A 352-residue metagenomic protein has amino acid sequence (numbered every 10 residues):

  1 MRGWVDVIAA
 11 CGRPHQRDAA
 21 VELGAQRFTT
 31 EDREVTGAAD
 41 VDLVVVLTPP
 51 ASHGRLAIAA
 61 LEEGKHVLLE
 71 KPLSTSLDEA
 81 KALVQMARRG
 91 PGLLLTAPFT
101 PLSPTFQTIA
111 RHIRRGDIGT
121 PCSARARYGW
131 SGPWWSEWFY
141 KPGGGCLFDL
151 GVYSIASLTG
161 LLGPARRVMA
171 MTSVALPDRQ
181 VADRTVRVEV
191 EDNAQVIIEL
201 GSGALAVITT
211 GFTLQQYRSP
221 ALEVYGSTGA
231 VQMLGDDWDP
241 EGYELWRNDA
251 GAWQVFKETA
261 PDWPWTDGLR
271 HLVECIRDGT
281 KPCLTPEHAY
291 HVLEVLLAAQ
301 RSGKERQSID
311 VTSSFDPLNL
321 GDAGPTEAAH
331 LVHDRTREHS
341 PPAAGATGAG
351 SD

Functional and structural regions predicted by a protein language model:
M1-L23, T347-D352: N-terminal Rossmann-like dinucleotide-binding module
V5-V7, V41, P121, A165: Core-facing hydrophobic residues within beta-strands of well-ordered domains
D6-V7, Q254-E258, C275-V292: Glycine- and charged-residue-rich phosphate/anionic-cofactor binding loop of Rossmann-like
A25-M86: Beta-loop-alpha module in the N-terminal Rossmann-like domain of NAD(P)-dependent dehydrogenases, especially those
T29, L69, L94-T96, R125 (+1 more regions): Hydrophobic residues in well-ordered beta-strands that form the structural core
L93, T100-R187, R306: Predominantly a Rossmann-like dinucleotide-binding segment in NAD(P)-dependent oxidoreductases
I155-P240, T266-T280, A299, S314-D352: Contiguous beta-strand/loop segments that form the cofactor/metal-binding neighborhood of enzyme cores
